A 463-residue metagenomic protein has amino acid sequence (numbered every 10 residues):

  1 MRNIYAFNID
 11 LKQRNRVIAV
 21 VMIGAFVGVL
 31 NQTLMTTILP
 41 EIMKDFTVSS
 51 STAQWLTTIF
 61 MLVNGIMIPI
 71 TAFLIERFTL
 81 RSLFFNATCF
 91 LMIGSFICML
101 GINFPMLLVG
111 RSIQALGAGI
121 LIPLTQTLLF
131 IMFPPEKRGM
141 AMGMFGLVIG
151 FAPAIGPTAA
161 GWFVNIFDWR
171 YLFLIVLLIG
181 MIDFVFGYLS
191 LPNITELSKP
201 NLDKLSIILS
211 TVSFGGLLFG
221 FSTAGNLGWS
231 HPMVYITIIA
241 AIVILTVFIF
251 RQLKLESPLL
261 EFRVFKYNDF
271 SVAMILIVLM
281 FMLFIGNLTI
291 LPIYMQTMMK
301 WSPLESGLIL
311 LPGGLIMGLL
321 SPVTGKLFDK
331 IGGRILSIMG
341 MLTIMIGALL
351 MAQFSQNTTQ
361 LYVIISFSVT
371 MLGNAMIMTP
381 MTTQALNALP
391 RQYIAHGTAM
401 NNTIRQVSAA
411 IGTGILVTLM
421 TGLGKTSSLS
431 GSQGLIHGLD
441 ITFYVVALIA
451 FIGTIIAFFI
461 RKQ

Functional and structural regions predicted by a protein language model:
M1-N3, F7, I18, L62 (+2 more regions): Hydrophobic alpha-helical transmembrane segments
M1-Q13, I460-Q463: Intrinsic disorder in cytosolic terminal tails and internal cytosolic loops of multi-pass membrane transporters
I4-N8, E136, F184-T211, L253-N268 (+1 more regions): Flexible interhelical linker loops that connect adjacent transmembrane helices in multi-pass membrane transporters
R16-L30, M35-L39, F46-I59, I70-A72 (+9 more regions): 12-transmembrane solute porter fold
M61, I68, A72-L205: Helix-loop-helix hairpins in multi-pass membrane proteins, especially solute transporters
F96-I97, W162, G215, F219 (+2 more regions): Alpha-helical transmembrane segments of multipass membrane proteins
P134-P135, P192-S198, F221-Y235: Alpha-helical transmembrane bundle and helix-membrane interface signal in multi-pass integral membrane proteins
L177-E196, T211-T223, A240-K254, G453-R461: C-terminal membrane-cytosol helix-exit motif in multi-pass small-molecule transporters
